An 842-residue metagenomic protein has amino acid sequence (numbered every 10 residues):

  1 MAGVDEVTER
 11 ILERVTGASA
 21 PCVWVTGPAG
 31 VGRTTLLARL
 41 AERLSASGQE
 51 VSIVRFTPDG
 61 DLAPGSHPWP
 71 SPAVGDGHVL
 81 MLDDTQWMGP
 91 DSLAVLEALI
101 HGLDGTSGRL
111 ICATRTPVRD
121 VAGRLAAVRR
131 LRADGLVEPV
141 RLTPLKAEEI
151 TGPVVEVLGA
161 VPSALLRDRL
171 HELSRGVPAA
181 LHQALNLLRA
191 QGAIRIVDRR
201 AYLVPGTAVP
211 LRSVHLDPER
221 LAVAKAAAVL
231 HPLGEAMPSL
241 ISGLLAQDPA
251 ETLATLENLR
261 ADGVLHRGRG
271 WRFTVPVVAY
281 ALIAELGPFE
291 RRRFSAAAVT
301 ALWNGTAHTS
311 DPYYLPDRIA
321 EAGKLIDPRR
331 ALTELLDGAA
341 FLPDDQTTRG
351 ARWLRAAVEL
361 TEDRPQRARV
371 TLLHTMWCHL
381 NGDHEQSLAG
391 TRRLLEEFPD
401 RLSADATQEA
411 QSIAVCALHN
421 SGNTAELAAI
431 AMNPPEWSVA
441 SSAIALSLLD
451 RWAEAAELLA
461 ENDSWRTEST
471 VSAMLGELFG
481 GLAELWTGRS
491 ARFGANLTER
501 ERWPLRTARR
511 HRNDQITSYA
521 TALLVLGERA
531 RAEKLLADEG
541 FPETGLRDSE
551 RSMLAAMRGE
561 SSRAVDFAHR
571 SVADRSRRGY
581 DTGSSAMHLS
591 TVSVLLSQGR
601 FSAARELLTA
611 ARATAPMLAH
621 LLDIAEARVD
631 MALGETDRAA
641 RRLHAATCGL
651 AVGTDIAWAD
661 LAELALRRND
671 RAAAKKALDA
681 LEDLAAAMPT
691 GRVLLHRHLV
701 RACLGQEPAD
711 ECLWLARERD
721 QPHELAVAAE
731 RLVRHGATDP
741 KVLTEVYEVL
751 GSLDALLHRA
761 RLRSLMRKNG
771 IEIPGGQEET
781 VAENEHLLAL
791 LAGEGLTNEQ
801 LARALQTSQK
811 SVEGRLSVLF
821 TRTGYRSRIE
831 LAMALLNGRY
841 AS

Functional and structural regions predicted by a protein language model:
M1-R14, V781-N784: N-terminal pre-P-loop "Q-motif" helix
L12-G17, S66-W69, D104-I111, T116-R175 (+2 more regions): Helix-loop-helix "sensor" segment of P-loop NTPases
C22, R39, F273, R292-N381 (+5 more regions): Extended alpha-helical scaffolding segments used for macromolecular assembly and cargo binding
T26-V31, L36-R39, G152-P153, V157 (+7 more regions): Short secondary-structure boundary elements
E42, Q86, R129-A133, P162 (+9 more regions): Internal alpha-solenoid helical repeat scaffolds
P72-L93, A113-T116: Conserved P-loop NTPase "ATPase switch" module shared by AAA+ and STAND
P218, L233-M237, A250, R267-G270 (+18 more regions): Alpha-solenoid helical repeat architecture
L221, I771-S842: Helix-turn-helix DNA-binding segment
